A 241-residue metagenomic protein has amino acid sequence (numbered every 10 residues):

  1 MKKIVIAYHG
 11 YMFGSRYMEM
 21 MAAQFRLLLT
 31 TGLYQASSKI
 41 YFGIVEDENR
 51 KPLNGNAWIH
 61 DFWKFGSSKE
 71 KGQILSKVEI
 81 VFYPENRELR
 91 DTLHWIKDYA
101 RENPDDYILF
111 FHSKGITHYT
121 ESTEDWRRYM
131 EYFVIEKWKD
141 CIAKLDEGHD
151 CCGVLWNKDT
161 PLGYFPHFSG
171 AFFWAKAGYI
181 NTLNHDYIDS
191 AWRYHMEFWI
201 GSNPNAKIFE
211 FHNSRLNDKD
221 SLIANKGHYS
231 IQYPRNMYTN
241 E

Functional and structural regions predicted by a protein language model:
M1-E241: ER/Golgi luminal nucleotide-sugar-dependent glycosyltransferases, focusing on the catalytic module
